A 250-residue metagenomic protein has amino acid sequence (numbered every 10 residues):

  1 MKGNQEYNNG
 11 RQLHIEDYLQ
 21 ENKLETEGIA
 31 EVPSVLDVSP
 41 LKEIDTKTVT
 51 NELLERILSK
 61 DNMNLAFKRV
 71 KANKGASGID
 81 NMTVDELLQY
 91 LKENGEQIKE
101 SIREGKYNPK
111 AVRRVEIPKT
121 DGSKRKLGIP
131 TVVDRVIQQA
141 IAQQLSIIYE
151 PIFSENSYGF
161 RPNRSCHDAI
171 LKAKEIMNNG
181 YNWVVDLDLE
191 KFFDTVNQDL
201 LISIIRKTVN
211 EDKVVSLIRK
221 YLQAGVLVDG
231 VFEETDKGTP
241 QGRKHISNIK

Functional and structural regions predicted by a protein language model:
M1-Y90: Non-catalytic, polymerase-adjacent accessory regions of viral genome-replication enzymes
N51, D61-N64, N81-D85, E96 (+7 more regions): Non-catalytic, well-ordered alpha-helical scaffold segments
E55, K71-A72, A76, S146 (+2 more regions): Amphipathic alpha-helical interaction elements
K60, N64, Q89, I102-E104 (+2 more regions): Non-catalytic regulatory/linker segments of enzymes
A76, E86-A111: Amphipathic alpha-helical blocks
I79, Q143, L187-L189: Residues immediately flanking
S101-E116, T120, I152-R164, D168-K250: Conserved polymerase palm-domain catalytic core
K124-F153, D236-K250: Conserved pre-motif C helix in the palm subdomain of viral-like polymerases
